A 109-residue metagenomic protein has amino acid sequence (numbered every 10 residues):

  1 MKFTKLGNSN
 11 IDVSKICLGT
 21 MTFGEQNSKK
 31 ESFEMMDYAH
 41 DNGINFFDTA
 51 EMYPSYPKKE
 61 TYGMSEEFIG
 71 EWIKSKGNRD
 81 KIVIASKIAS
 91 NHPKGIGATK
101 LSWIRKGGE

Functional and structural regions predicted by a protein language model:
M1-V83: N-terminal binding-site loop/beta-alpha segment at the start of enzyme catalytic domains that lines or forms
G7, A89, G107-G108: Small/flexible residues
Y53-P57, N91-G97: A short acidic, helix-capping loop that chelates divalent metal ions and anchors anionic groups
D80-H92: A short, structured active-site edge motif that brings together acidic residues
P93-E109: Glycine/proline-rich, positively charged, aromatic-decorated active-site loop/lid region on the catalytic face
